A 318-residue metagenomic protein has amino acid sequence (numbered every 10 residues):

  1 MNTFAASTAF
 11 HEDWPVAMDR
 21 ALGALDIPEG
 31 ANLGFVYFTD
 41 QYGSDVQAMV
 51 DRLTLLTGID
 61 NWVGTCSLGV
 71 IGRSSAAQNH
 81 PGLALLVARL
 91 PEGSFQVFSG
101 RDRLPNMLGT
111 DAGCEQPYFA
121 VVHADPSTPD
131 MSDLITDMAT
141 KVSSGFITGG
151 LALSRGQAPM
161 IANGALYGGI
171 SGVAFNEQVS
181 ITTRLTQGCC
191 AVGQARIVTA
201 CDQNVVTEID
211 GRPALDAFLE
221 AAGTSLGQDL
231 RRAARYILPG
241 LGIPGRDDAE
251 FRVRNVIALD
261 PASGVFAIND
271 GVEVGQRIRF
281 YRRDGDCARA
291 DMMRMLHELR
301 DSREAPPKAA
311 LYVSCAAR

Functional and structural regions predicted by a protein language model:
M1-T54, D60-N61, T65-A317: Small-residue-enriched flexible segments
